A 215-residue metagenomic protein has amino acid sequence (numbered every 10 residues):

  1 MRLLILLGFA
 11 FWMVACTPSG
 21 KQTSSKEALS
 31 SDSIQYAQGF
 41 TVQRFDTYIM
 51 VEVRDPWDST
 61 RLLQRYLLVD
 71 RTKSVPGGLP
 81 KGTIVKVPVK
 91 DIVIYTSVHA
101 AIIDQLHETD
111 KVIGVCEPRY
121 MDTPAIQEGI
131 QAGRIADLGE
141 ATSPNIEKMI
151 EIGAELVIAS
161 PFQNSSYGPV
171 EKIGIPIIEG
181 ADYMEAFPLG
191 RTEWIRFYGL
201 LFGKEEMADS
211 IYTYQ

Functional and structural regions predicted by a protein language model:
M1-S24: Bacterial Sec-dependent N-terminal signal peptides
C16-A100, M207-Q215: Bacterial Sec-exported substrate-binding components of ABC uptake systems
S19, H99-I103, N164-Y167, I195: Short, well-ordered alpha-helical microsegments
L29-Q38, A141-S143, G180-M184: Short N-terminal helix-initiation segments at or just after the protein's N-terminus
W57-I150, E155, A159-F162: A short, structured surface patch at a secondary-structure boundary
R134, N145, E151-Q215: Extracytoplasmic substrate-binding proteins
